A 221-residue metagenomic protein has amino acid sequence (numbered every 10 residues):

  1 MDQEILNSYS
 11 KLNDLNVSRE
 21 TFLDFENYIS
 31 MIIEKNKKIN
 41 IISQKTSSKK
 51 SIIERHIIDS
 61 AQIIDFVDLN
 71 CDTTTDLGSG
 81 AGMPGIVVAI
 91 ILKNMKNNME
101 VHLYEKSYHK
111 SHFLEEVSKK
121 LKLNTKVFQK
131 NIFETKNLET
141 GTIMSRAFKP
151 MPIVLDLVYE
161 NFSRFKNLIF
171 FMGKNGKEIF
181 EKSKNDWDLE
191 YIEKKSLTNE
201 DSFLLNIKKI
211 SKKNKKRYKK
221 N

Functional and structural regions predicted by a protein language model:
D2-L69, T75, Y108-H112, E116-L123: Class I SAM-dependent transferase core
I32, M172, I207: Residue-level signal for inorganic ion chemistry
A61-T140: Conserved SAM/SAH cofactor-binding pocket of Class I
K106, F171-N175: Short strand-turn motif at the edge of the Rossmann-like AdoMet-binding core
E115, L155-V158, E181-S183: Short amphipathic alpha-helical segments
T140-A147: Short SAM/SAH-binding signature in class I
L155-L168: A short glycine-rich, Lys/Arg-flanked "PGG" loop and its adjoining helix->strand segment in the class I
N175-N221: Active-site capping/gating segments
